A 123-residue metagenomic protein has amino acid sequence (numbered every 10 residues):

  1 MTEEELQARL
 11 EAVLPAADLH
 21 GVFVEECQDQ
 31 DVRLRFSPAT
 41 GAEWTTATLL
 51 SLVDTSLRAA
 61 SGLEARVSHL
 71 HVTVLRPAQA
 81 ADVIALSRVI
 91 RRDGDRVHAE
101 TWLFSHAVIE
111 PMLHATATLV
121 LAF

Functional and structural regions predicted by a protein language model:
M1-R35: Non-catalytic linker/capping segments at the edges of enzyme domains
E3, Q7, T46-L50, D54 (+1 more regions): Generic alpha-helical secondary structure
H20, Q30-V32, R66-L70, A81 (+2 more regions): A generic structural signal for short beta-strands and their flanking turns/coil linkers
G21, T46-A47, D93: Glycine-centered flexibility sites
R33-S56: Hot-dog-fold acyl-thioester-processing enzymes
R35-S37, H71-T73, L86-R88, W102 (+1 more regions): Residue-level recognition of well-ordered beta-strand positions that form the cores of beta-sheet-rich folds across
L49, D54-I84, V89: Hydrophobic beta-strand-centered segment that forms part of the acyl-chain substrate-binding groove
G62, P77-A80, I90-F123: HotDog/MaoC-like acyl-thioester-processing domains
